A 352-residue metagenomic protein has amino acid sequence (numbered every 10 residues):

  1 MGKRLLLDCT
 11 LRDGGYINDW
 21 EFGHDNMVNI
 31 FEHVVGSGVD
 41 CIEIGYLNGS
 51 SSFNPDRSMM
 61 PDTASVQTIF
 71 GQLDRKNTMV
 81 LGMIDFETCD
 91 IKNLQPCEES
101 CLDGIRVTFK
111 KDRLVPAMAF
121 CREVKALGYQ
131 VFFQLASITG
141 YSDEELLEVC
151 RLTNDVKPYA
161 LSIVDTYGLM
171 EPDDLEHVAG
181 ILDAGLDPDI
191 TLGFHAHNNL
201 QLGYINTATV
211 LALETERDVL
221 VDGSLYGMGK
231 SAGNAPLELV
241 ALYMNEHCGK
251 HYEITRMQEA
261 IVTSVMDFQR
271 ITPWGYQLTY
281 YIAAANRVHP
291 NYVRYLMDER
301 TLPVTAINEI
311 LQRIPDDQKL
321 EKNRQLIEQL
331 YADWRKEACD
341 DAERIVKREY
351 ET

Functional and structural regions predicted by a protein language model:
M1-T352: Catalytic cores and adjacent flexible loops of soluble metabolic enzymes that perform enolate/carbanion chemistry on
